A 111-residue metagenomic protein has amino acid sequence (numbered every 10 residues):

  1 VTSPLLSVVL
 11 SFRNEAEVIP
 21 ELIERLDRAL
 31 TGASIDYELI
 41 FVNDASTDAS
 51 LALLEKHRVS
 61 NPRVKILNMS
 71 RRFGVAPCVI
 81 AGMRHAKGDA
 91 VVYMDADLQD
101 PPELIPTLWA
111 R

Functional and structural regions predicted by a protein language model:
V1-R111: Structured catalytic core of nucleotide-sugar glycosyltransferases
